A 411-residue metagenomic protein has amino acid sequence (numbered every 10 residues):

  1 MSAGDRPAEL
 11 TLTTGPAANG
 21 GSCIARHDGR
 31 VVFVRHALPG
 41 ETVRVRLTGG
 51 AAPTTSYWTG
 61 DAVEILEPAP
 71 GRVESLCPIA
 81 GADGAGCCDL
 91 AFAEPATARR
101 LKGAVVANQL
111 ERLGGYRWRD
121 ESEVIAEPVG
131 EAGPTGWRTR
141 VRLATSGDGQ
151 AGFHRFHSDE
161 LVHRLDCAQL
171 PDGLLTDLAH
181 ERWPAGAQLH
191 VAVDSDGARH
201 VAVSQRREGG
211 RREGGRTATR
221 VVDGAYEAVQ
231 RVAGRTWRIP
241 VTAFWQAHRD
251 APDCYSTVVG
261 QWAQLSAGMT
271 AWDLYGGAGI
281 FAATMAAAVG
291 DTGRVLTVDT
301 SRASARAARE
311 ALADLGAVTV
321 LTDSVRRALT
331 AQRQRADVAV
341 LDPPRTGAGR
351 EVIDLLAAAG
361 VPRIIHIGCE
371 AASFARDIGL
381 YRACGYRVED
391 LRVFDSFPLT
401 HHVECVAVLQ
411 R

Functional and structural regions predicted by a protein language model:
M1-L341, T346-D354, G360: Accessory RNA-recognition modules of RNA-modification enzymes
R138-R140, H402-V406: Short hydrophobic/aromatic beta-strand or adjacent loop that forms the aromatic wall/cage of a ligand/substrate-binding
T145, L409-Q410: Short beta-strand-to-turn element immediately C-terminal to the catalytic PLP-Schiff-base lysine in fold type I
L321-V403, Q410: S-adenosylmethionine
